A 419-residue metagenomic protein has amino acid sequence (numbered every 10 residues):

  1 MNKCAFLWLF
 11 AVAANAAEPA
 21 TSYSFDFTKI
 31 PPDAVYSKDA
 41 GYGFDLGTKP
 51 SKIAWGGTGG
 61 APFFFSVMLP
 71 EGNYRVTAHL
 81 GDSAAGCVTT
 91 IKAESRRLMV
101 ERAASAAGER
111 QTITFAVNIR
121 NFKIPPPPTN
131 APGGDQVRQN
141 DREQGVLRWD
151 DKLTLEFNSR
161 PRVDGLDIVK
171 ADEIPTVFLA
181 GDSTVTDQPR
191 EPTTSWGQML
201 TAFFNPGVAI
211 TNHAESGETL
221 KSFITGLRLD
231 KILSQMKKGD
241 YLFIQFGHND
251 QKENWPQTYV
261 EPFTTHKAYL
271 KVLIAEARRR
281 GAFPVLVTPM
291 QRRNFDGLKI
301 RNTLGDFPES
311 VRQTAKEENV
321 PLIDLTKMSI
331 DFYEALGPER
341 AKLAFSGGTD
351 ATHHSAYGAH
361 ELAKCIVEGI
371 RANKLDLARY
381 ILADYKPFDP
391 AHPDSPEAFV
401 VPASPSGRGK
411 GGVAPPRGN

Functional and structural regions predicted by a protein language model:
M1-W8: Sec-dependent signal peptide recognition, specifically the positively charged N-region followed immediately by
W8-A17: Hydrophobic h-region of N-terminal signal peptides that target proteins for export in Gram-negative bacteria
A17-R190: Compositionally biased, intrinsically disordered or flexible polar/acidic segments
S24, I210-N212, N319-L322: Conserved beta-strand scaffold positions in the cores of enzyme catalytic domains, especially in NTP/NDP-utilizing
E94, R228-A383, P387, A391 (+2 more regions): Alpha-helical cap/lid subdomain in secreted, periplasmic, or secretory-pathway luminal O-acyl-processing enzymes
S105, T184, G217, Q291 (+1 more regions): Residue-level detector of flexible, active-site-proximal loop/helix-junction positions within diverse enzyme catalytic
R148-D150, N158-R162, V169-L179, T184-A275 (+2 more regions): Conserved SGNH/GDSL esterase-like catalytic core that processes O-acyl groups on lipids and polysaccharides
